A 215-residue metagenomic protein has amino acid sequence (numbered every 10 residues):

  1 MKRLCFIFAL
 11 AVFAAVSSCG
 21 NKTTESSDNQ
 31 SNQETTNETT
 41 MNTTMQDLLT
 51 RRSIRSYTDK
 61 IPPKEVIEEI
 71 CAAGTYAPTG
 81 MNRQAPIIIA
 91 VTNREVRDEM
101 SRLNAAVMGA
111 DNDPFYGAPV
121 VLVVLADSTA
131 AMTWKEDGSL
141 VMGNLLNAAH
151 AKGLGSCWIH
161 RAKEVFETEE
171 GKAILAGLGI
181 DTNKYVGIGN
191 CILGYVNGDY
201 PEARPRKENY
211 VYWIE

Functional and structural regions predicted by a protein language model:
M1-L4, N21: Positively charged n-region of N-terminal signal peptides that target proteins for export
I7-A15: Bacterial N-terminal signal peptides
S18-E215: Acidic, surface-exposed loops and disordered segments
